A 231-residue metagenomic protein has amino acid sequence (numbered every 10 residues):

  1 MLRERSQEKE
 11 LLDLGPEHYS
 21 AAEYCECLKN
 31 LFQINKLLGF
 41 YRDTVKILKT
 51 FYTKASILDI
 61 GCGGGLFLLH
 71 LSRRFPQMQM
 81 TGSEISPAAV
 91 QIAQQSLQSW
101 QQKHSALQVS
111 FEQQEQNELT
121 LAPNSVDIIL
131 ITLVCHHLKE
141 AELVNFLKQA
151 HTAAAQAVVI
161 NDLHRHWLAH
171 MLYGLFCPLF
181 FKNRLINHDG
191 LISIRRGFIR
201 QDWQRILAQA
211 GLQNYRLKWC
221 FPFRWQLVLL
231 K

Functional and structural regions predicted by a protein language model:
M1-L28: N-terminal, positively charged/glycine-rich alpha-helical extensions of SAM-dependent methyltransferases
A21-R42: Class I SAM-dependent methyltransferase Rossmann-like catalytic core, especially the SAM/SAH-binding loop
G61-G65: Class I SAM-dependent methyltransferase "Motif I" SAM/SAH-binding loop
L66, H70-E118: Class I SAM-dependent methyltransferase SAM/SAH-binding core
L130: A conserved beta-strand element that flanks and buttresses the S-adenosyl-L-methionine
L138-Q149: A short, conserved alpha-helix within the catalytic core of class I
A155-L163: Conserved beta-strand signature within the Rossmann-like core of class I S-adenosyl-L-methionine
L163-L207, R216: C-terminal alpha-helical "lid/dimerization" subdomain adjacent to the S-adenosyl-L-methionine
